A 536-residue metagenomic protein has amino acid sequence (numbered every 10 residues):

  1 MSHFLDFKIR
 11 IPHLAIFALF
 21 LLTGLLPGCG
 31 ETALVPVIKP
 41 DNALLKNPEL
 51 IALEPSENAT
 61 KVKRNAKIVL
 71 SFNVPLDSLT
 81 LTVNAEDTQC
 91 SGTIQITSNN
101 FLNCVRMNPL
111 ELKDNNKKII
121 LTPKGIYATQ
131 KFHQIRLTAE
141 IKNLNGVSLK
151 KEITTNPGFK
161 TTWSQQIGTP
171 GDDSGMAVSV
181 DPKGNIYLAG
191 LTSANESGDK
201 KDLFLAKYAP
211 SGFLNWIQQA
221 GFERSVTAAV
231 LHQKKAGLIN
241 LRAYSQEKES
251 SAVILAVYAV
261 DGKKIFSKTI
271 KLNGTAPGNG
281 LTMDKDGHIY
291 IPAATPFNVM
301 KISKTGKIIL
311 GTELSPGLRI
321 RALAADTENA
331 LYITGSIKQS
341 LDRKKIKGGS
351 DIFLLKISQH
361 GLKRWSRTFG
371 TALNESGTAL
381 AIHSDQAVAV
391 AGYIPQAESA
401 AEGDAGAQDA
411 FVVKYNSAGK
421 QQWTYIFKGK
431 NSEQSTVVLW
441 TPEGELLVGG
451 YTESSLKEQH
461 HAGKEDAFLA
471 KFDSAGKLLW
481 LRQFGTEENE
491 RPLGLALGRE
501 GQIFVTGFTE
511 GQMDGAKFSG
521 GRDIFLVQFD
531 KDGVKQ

Functional and structural regions predicted by a protein language model:
S2, L76, G146-L149, K301 (+1 more regions): Intrinsically disordered, low-complexity segments
S2-A15: Bacterial N-terminal signal peptides that target proteins for export
A15-A18, T23: Ala/Thr-enriched low-complexity intrinsically disordered regions
L26-G28: C-terminal motif of bacterial Sec signal peptides marking the signal peptidase cleavage site
E31-T161: Acidic, low-complexity Ser/Thr/Gly/Pro-rich repeat segments typical of extracellular/periplasmic and surface-exposed
F159-Q536: A sequence-level/structural motif corresponding to short, flexible coil/turn segments enriched in small polar residues
